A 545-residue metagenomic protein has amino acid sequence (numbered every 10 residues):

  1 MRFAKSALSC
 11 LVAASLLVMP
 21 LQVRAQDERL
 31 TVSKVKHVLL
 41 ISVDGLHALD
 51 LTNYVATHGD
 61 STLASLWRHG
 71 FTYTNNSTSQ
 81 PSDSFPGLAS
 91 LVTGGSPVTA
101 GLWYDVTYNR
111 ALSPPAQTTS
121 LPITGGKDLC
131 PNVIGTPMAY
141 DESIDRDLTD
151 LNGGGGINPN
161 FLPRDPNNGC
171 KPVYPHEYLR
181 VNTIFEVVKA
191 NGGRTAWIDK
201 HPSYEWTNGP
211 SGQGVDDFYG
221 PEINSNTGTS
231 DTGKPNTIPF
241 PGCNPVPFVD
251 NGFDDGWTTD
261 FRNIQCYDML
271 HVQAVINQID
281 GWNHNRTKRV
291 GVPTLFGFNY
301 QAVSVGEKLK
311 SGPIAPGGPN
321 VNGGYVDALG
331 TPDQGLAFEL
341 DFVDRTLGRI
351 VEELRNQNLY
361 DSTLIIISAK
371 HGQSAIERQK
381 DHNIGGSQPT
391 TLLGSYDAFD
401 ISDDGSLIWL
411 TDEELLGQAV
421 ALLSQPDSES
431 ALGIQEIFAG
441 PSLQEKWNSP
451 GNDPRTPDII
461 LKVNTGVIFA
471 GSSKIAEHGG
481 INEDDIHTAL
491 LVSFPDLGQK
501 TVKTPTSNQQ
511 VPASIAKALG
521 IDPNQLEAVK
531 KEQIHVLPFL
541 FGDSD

Functional and structural regions predicted by a protein language model:
K34-L39, H69-Y73, T99, G126-L129 (+7 more regions): Loop/turn elements at helix/coil->beta-strand transitions in domains of secreted/extracellular proteins
L51-V106, R194-A196: Short, structured active-site-proximal loop/turn typified by the sulfatase FGly-forming signature C/S-X-P-X-R
T72-V92, I198-N208, Q301, V529-V536: Short, solvent-exposed turn/loop segments enriched in Gly/Ser/Thr/Pro and often Arg
G95-G317, V326: His/Asp/Glu-rich, glycine-adjacent segments that coordinate divalent cations and/or stabilize oxyanion chemistry on
N160-R164, E177-N182, Y396-S514, A518: Active-site neighborhoods of enzymes that stabilize oxyanions during catalysis
F338-N383, I515: Metal-dependent active-site segment of extracytoplasmic phospho-/sulfohydrolases and closely related
D361-S362, I366-E413: Acidic/histidine-rich catalytic neighborhood
